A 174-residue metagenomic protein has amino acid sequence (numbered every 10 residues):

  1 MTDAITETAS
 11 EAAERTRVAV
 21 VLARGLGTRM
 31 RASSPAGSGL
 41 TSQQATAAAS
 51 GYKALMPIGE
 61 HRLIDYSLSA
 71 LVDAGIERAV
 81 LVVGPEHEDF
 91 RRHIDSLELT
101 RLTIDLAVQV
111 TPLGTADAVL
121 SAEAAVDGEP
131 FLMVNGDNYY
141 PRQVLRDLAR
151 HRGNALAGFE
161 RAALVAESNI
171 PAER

Functional and structural regions predicted by a protein language model:
T2-M133: Conserved N-terminal catalytic core of the sugar/cofactor nucleotidyltransferase
H87, T115, Y140-P141, V165: Alpha-helix N-cap/loop-to-helix initiation residues
N135-Y139: The conserved acidic donor/metal-binding loop of glycosyltransferases
P141-R174: Conserved core of the sugar-phosphate nucleotidyltransferase
